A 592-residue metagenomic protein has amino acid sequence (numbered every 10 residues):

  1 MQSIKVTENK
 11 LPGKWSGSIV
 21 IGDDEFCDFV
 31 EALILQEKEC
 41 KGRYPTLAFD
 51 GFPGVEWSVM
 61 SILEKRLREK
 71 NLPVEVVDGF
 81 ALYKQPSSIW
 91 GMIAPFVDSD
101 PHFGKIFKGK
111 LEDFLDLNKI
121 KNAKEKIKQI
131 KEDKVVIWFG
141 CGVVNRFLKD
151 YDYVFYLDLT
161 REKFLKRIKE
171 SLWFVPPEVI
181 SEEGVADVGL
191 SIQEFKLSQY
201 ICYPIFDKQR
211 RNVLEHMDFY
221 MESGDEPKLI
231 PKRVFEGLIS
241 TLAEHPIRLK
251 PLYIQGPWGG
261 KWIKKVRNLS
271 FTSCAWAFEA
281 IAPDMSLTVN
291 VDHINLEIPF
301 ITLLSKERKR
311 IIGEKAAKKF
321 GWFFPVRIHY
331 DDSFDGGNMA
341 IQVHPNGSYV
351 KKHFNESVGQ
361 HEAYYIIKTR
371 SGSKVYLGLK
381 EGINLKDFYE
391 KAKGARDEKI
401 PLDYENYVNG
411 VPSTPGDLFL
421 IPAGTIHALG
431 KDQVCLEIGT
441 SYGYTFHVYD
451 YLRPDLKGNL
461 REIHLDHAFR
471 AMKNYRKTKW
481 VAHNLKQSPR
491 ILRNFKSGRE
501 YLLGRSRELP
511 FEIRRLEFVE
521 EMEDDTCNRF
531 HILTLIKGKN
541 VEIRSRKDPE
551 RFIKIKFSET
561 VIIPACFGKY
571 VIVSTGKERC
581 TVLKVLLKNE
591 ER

Functional and structural regions predicted by a protein language model:
Q2-D28, L72-V135: ATP-dependent small-molecule kinase phosphotransfer cores that center on conserved nucleotide phosphate-binding segments
Q2-G42, V59-R68, E170-F174, F195-K261: NTP-dependent small-molecule kinase module
A32, V213-K386, L452-P489, R493 (+1 more regions): Transition-metal
K70, K126-E178: ATP-dependent NMP and nucleoside kinases share a basic, alpha-helical "lid"
P86-D113, Y153-Y203: A glycine- and Lys/Arg-enriched "phosphate-lid" helix/loop adjacent to the NTP-binding pocket of small-molecule kinases
P177-D207, Y444-R499: Active-site-adjacent segment of 2-oxoglutarate/Fe(II) JmjC oxygenases
S333-N338, N346, T369-G372, T425-Y444 (+3 more regions): Ligand-binding loop in jelly-roll beta-barrel domains
V408-L420, R544-F567: Short acidic-glycine-tyrosine-enriched beta hairpin
